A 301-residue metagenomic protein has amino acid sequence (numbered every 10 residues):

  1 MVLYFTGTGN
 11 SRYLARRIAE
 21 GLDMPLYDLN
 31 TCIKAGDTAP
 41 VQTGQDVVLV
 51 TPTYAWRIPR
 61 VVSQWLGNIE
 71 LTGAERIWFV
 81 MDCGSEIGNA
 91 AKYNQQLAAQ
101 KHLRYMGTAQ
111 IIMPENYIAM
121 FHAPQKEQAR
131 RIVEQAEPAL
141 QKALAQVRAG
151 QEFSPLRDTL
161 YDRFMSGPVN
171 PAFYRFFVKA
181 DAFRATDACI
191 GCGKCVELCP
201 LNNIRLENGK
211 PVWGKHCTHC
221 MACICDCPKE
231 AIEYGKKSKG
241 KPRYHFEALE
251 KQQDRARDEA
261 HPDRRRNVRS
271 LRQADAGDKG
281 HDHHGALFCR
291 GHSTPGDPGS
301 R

Functional and structural regions predicted by a protein language model:
M1-V2, T6-L14, E20-C32, D37 (+7 more regions): FMN-binding flavodoxin-like domain, especially the glycine-rich phosphate-binding loop
M24, F183-R184, I232, H261: Generic preference for hydrophobic/aromatic residues in regular secondary structure cores
P40-V41, E70, F176, E197 (+1 more regions): Generic structural signal for beta-strand residues in well-ordered domains
I111-E115, E197-G209, E250-H261: Short, highly charged low-complexity linear segments
L160-P200: A mid-sequence, solvent-exposed acidic-amphipathic segment
R184-A185, I190-V212, H216-T218, A222-G240: Iron-sulfur cluster-binding cysteine motifs and their immediate structural context in ferredoxin-like electron-transfer
I224-R264: Flexible mid-to-C-terminal extensions adjoining Fe-S/redox cofactors in radical SAM and related proteins
